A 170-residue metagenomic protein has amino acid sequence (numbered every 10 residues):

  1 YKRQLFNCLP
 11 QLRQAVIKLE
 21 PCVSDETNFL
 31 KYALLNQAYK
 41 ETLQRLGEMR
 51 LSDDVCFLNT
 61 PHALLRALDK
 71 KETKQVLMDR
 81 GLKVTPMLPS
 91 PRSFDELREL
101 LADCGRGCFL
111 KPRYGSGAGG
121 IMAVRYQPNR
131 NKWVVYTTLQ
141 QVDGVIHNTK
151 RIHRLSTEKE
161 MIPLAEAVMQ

Functional and structural regions predicted by a protein language model:
K2-P91, D95-E99: Conserved N-proximal alpha/beta basic substrate-recognition cap immediately N-terminal to, or forming the N-lobe
D103-Q170: Phosphate-binding site of ATP-dependent enzymes
